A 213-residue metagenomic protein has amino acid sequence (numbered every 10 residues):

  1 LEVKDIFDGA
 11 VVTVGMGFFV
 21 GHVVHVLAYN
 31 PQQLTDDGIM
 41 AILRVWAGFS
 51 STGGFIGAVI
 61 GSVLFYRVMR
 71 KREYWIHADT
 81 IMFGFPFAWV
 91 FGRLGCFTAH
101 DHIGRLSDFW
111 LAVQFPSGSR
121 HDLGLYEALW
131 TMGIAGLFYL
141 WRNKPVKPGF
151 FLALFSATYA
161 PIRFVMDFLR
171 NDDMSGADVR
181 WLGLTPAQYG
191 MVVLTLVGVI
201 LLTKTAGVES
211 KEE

Functional and structural regions predicted by a protein language model:
L1-E213: A feature for loop-to-transmembrane-helix boundaries and adjacent hydrophobic helices in multi-pass integral membrane
